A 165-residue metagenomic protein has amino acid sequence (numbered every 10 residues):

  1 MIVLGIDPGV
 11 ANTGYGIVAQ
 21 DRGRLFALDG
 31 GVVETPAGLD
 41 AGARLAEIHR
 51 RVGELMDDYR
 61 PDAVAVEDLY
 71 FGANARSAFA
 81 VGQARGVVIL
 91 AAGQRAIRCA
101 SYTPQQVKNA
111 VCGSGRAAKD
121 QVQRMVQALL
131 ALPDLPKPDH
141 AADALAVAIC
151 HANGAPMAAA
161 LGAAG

Functional and structural regions predicted by a protein language model:
M1-G165: Phosphate- and other anionic-substrate recognition elements at nucleic-acid/protein interfaces
